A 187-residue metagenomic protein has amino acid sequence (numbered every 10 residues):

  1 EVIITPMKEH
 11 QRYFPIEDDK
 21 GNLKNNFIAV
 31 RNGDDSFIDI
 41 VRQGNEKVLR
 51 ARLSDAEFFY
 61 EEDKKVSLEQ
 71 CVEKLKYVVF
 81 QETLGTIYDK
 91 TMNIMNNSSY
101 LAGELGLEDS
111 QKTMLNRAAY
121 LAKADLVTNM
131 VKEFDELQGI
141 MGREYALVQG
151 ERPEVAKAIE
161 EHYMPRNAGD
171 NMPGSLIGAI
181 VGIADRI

Functional and structural regions predicted by a protein language model:
E1-I187: Amphipathic alpha-helical "coupling" segments that flank catalytic cores
